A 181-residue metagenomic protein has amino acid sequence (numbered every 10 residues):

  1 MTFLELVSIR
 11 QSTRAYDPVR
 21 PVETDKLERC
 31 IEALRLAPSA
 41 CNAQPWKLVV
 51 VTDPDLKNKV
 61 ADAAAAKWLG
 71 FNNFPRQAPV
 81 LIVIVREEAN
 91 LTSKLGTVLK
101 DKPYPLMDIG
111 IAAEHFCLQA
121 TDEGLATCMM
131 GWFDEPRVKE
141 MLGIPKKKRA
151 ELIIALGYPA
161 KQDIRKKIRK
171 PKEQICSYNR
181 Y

Functional and structural regions predicted by a protein language model:
F3-T13, P18-P21, N90, L152-Y181: C-terminal helix-cap and adjacent tail motif
K26, N42-I109: Glycine/small-residue-rich phosphate/adenosyl-binding loop
L27-R35: A structural motif
L34-R35, I82, T97-M141: Small-aliphatic-rich amphipathic alpha-helix that forms the alpha element of a beta-alpha
W68-A78, G143-R165: A glycine-rich helix N-cap at a beta->alpha junction
R86, W132, Y158: Short secondary-structure boundary segments
